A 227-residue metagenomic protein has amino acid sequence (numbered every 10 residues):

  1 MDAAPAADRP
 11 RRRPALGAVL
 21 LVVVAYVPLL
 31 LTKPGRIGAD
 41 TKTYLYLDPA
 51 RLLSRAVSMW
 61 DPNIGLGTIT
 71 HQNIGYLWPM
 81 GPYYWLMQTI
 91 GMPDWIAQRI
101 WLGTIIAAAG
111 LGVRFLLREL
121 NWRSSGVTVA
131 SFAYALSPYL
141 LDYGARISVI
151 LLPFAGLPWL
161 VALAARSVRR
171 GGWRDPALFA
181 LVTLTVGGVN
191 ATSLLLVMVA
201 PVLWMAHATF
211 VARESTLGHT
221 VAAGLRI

Functional and structural regions predicted by a protein language model:
M1-L31, L111, R226: Start-transfer (signal-anchor) and selected internal transmembrane alpha helices of multi-pass inner/ER membrane
A6, R51-R55, V168-R170, E214-H219: Membrane-interface extramembranous regions at the lipid-water interface
P10, N73, L77, G81 (+2 more regions): Coil-to-alpha-helix initiation sites in intrinsically disordered, low-complexity, charged segments
R12, L16, G38, Y44-Y46 (+3 more regions): Short hydrophobic "helix-edge" motifs at membrane interfaces and signal-peptide entry regions
L21, L102-L120, S125-A212, A223-I227: Membrane-embedded helix bundles of polyisoprenyl
V24-G110, F132-A155: Membrane-interface coil-to-helix junctions
P34, G38, T89, R170 (+1 more regions): Transmembrane helix-loop junctions in multipass membrane proteins, especially transporters and channels
